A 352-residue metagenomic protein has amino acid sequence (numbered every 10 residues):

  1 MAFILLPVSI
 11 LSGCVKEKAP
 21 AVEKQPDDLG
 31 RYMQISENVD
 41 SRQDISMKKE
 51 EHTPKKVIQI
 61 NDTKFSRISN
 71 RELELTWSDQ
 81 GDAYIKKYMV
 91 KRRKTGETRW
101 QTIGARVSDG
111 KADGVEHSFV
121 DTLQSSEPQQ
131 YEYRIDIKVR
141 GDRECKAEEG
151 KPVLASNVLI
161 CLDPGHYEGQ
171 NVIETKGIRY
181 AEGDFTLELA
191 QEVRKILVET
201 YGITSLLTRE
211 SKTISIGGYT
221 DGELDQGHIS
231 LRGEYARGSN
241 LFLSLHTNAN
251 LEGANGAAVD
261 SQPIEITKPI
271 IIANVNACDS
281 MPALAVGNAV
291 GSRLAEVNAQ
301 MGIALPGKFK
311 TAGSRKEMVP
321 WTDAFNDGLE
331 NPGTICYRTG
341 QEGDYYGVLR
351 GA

Functional and structural regions predicted by a protein language model:
L11-G13: C-terminal motif of bacterial Sec signal peptides marking the signal peptidase cleavage site
V15-E17: Bacterial signal peptide processing site
V22-Y84, E127, G141-S156: Pro/Thr/Ser/Gly-rich low-complexity, intrinsically disordered linker/stalk tracts
Q80-T102, Q130: Solvent-exposed loop/turn segments flanking beta-strands in beta-repeat/beta-sandwich domains
G114-V120: Short S/T/G- and acidic-enriched coil/turn segments that sit immediately N-terminal to beta-strands in beta-sandwich
D121-R143: Beta-strand-rich modules
P152-Y235, S239, T247-K268: Active-site histidine-acidic residue metal-binding/catalytic motifs, centered on HxH/HExxH-like signatures
L251, G307-A352: Active-site-adjacent mobile loop/cap segments within catalytic or ligand-binding domains
